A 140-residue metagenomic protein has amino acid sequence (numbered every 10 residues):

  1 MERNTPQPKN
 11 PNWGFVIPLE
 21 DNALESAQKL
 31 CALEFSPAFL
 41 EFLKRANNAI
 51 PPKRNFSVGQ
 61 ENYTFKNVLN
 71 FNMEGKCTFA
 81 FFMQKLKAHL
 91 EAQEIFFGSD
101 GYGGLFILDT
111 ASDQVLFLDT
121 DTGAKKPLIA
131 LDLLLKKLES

Functional and structural regions predicted by a protein language model:
M1-G104: A surface-exposed partner-binding patch
F65, D119-T122: Short, highly charge-biased, low-complexity peptide segments
G104-I107, A124: Short, well-ordered, mixed-charge alpha-helical segments that flank or form enzyme active sites
L105, V115-T120: Short, compact, well-ordered microdomains
D109-S112: Short acidic-glycine loop/turn motifs at beta-strand connectors
T122-S140: Compact, glycine/acidic-enriched structural inserts
